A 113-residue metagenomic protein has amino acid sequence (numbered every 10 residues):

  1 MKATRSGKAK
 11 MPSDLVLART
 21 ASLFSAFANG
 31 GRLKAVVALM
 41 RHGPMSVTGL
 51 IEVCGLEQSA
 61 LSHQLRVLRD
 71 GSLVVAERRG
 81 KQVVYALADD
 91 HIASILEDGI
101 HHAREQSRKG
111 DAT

Functional and structural regions predicted by a protein language model:
M1-R19, M40-R41, D89-T113: Amphipathic alpha-helical dimerization/coiled-coil segments that flank or bridge DNA-binding/regulatory modules
G7, D14-S59, S72, R79-H91: N-terminal helix-turn-helix DNA-binding core of bacterial DNA-binding proteins
Q64: Residues within the DNA-recognition helix of helix-turn-helix
V67: Alpha-helical DNA-recognition elements
